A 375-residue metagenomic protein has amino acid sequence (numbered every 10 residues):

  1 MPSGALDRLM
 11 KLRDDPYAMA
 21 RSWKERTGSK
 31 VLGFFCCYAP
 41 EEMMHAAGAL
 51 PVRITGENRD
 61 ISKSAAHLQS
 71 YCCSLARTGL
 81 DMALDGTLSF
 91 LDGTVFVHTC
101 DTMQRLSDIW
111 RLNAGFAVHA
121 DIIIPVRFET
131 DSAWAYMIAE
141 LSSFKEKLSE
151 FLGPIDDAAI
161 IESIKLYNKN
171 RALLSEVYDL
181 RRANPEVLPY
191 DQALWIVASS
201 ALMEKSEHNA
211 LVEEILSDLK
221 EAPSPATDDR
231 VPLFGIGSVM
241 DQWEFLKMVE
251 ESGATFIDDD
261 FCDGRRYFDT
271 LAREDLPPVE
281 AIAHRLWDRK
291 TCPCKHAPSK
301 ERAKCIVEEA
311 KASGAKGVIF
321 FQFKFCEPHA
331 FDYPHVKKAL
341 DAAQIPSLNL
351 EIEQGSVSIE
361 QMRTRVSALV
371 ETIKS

Functional and structural regions predicted by a protein language model:
M1-K30, I138, S142, E146-T270 (+1 more regions): A charged, amphipathic alpha-helical module
S3, K11-E25, S29-C37, E41-E42 (+3 more regions): Metallocofactor- and cofactor-centric catalytic cores in central/energy metabolism, strongly enriched
R26, C37-Y38, M43-T55, G237-K311: Redox- and metal-dependent alpha/beta enzyme cores, enriched for Fe-S-associated oxidoreductases and cofactor-handling
T55-I61, I123-R127, D260-R265, E353-Q354: Short, acidic/turn-prone active-site loops that include or flank metal/cofactor- and phosphate-binding residues
D60-Q69, E129-A133, R265-A272, S358-E360: Short, charged, surface-exposed secondary-structure boundary motifs
L68-D85, K295-V307: Glycine-rich, highly charged phosphate/nucleotide-binding loops
T78-E150: Acidic/His-rich segments in extracytoplasmic proteins that coordinate ligands and/or metal ions
A303-A310, A315-G317, F321-S375: TerminUS-proximal long segments
